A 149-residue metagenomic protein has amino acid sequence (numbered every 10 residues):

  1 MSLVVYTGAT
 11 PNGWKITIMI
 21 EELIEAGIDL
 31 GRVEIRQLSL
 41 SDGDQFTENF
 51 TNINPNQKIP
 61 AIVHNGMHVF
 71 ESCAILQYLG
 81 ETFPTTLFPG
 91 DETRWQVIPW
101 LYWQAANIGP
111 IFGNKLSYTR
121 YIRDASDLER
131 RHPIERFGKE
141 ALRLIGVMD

Functional and structural regions predicted by a protein language model:
M1-E135: GST-like domain detector, emphasizing the conserved glutathione-binding G-site in the N-terminal thioredoxin-like
H132-D149: Amphipathic alpha-helical packing segments from all-alpha helical-bundle domains
